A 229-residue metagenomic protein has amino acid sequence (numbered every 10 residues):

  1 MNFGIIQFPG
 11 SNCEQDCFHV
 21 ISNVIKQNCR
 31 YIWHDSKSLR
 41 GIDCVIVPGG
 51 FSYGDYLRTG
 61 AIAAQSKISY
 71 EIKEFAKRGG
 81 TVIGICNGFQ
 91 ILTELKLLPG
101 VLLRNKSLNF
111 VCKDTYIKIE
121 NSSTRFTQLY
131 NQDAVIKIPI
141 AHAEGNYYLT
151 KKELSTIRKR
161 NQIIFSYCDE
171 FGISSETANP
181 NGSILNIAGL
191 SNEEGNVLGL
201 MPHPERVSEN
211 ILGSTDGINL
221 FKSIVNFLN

Functional and structural regions predicted by a protein language model:
M1-I85, L92-P99, N105-V111, K118 (+2 more regions): N-terminal beta1-alpha1 cap of cysteine-dependent amidohydrolase-like domains
G49, C86-N87, H142, H203: Residue-level detector of functionally special positions within alpha-helical transmembrane segments of multi-pass
S52-Y53, F89-I91, Y147, F171: Glycine-rich nucleotide phosphate-binding loop and flanking beta-alpha elements of Rossmann-like dinucleotide-binding
K73-K77, L102-N229: Amide-donor transfer/coupling interface in amidating biosynthetic enzymes
G88-F89, S123: Short, flexible active-site-adjacent loop segments at beta-strand->alpha-helix junctions, enriched in small/polar
